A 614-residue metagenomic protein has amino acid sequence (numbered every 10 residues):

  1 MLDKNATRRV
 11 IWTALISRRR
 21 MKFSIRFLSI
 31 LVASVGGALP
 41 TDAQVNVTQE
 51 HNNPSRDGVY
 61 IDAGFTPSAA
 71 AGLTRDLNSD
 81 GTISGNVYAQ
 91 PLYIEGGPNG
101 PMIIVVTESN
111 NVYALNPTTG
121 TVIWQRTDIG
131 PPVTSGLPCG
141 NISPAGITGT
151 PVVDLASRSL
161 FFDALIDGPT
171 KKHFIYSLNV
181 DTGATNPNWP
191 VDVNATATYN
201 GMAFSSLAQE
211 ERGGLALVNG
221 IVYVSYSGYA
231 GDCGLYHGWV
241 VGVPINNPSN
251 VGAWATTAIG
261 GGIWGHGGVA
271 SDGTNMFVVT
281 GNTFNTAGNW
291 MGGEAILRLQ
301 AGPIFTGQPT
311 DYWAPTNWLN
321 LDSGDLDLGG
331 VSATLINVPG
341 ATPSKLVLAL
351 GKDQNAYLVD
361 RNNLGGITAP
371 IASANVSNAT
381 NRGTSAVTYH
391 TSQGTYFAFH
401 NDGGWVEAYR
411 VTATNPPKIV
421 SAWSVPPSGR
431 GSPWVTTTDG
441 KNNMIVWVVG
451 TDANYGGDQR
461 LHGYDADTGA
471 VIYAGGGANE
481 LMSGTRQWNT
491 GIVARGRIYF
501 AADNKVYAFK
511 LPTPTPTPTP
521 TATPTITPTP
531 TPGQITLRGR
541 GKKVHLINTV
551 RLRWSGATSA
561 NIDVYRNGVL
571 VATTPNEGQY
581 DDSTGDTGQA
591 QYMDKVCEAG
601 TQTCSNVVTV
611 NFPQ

Functional and structural regions predicted by a protein language model:
M1-F23: N-terminal secretory signal peptides that target proteins for export/translocation
R26-G37: Bacterial N-terminal signal peptides
L39-A43: Sec/Tat signal peptide C-region and signal peptidase I cleavage site
Q44-Q300, T310-P339, K345-N362, S385-Y389 (+7 more regions): Mobile, glycine-rich extracellular loop/lid and propeptide segments that shape or gate substrate/ligand access
T513-T531: Ser/Thr-rich, Proline-interspersed low-complexity disordered segments
P528-T558, Q602-Q614: Pro/Thr/Ser/Gly-rich low-complexity, intrinsically disordered linker/stalk tracts
D563-Q589: Recognizes extended acidic, P/S/T-rich segments that occur within or adjacent to Ig-like beta-sandwich modules
T584-T601: Beta-strand-rich modules
